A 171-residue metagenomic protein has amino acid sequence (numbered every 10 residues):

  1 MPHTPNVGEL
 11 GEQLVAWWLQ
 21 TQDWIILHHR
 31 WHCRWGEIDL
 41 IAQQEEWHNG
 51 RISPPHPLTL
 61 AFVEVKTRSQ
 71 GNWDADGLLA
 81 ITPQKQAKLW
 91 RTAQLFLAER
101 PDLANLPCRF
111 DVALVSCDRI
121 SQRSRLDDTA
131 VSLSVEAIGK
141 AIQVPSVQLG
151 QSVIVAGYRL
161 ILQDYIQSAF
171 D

Functional and structural regions predicted by a protein language model:
M1-P5, Q44-G50, R119: Long, low-complexity, intrinsically disordered N-terminal extensions of eukaryotic proteins, enriched
M1-W31, I166: Acidic-basic catalytic patches of nuclease active cores, encompassing PD-(D/E)XK and other metal-cofactor nuclease
V7, L78-I81, Y158: Pocket-edge positions in alpha/beta enzyme catalytic cores
I25, L60-F62, P107: Hydrophobic "anchor" residues on beta-strands that sit immediately upstream of conserved functional sites
C33-E37: Short acidic/glycine-enriched loop/turn segments that link adjacent beta-strands
L40-W73, L89: Conserved catalytic cores of phosphodiester-cleaving nucleases, focusing on short active-site segments
S69-L95, E99: Mg2+/Mn2+-dependent nuclease catalytic core
E99-D171: Domain-level recognition of nuclease-like catalytic cores that cleave nucleotide substrates
